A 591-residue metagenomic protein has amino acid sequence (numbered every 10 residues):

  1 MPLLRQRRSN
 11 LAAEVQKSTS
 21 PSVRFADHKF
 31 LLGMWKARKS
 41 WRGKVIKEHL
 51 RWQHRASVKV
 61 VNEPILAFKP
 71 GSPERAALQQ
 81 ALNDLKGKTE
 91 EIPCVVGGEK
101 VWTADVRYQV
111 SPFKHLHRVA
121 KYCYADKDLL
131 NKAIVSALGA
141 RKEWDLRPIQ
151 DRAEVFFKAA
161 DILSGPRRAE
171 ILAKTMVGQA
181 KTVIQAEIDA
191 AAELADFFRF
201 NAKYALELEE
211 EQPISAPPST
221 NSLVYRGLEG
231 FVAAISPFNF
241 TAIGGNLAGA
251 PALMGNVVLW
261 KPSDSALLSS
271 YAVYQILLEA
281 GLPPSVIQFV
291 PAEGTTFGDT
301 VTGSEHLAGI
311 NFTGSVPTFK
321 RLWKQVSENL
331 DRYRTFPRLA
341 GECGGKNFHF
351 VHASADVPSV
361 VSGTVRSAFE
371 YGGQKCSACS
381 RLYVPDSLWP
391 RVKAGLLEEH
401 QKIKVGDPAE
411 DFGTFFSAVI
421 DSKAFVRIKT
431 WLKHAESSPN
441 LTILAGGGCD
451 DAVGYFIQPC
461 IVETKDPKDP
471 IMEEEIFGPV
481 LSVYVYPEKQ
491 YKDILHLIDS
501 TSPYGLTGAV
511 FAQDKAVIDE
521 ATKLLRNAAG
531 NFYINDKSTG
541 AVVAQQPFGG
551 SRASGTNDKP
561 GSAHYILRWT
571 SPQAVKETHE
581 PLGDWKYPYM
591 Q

Functional and structural regions predicted by a protein language model:
M1-V58: N-terminal mitochondrial targeting presequence
W35-G43, L50-S57, E63, A67 (+11 more regions): Conserved C-terminal structural/oligomerization subdomain of aldehyde/semialdehyde dehydrogenase
G43, K47-V119: Hydrophobic face of amphipathic alpha-helices that form TPR/SEL1-like repeat modules and related alpha-solenoid
G87, C94-S136, K203-A216, L223-V224 (+4 more regions): Non-catalytic terminal/interface segments that mediate subunit docking, oligomerization, and allosteric communication
T103-A104, Q109-V110, K114-E209, L495 (+1 more regions): Glycine-rich loop-to-alpha-helix module at the N-terminal edge of alpha/beta enzyme cores
L116, A137, R152, T175 (+9 more regions): Residue-level signal for inorganic ion chemistry
M176, L194-A195, K203-S359, G413 (+1 more regions): Rossmann-like NAD(P) dinucleotide-binding subdomain of oxidoreductase/dehydrogenase enzymes
I276-G281, G303-E305, G309, V316-P467 (+5 more regions): ALDH superfamily catalytic-core signature
